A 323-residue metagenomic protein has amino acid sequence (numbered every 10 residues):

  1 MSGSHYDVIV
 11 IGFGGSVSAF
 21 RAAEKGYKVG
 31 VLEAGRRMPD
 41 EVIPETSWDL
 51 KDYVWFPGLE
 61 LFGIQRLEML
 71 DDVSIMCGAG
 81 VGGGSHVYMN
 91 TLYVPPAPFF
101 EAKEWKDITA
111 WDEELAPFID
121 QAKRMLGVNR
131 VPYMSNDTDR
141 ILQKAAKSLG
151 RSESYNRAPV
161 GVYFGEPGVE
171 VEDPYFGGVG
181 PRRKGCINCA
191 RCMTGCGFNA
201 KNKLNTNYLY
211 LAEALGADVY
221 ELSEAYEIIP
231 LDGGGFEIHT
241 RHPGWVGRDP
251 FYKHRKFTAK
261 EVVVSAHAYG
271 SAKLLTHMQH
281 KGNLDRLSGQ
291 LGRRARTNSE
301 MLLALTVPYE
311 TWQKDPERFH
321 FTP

Functional and structural regions predicted by a protein language model:
S4, L61-M76, Y252-A259, P323: Short, hydrophobic/aliphatic alpha-helical segments
H5-V31: N-terminal Rossmann-like FAD-binding beta1-loop-alpha1 element of flavoenzymes
E24, G35-T46, F198, T206 (+3 more regions): Glycine-rich loop(s) and the adjacent beta-strand/alpha-helix scaffold that form part
V29-A34, P39, L50-W55: Hydrophobic or amphipathic alpha-helical targeting/insertion segments
S47-L50, P174: Short, hinge-like loop/turn segments at secondary-structure boundaries
L50-V131, S135: Redox-cofactor-proximal catalytic regions of oxidoreductases
R66-V73, G78, V128-V131, R151-Y163 (+1 more regions): A short alpha-helix-loop-beta-strand transition element characteristic of N-terminal alpha/beta dinucleotide-binding
A110-A225: Conserved redox-cofactor binding core of oxidoreductases
